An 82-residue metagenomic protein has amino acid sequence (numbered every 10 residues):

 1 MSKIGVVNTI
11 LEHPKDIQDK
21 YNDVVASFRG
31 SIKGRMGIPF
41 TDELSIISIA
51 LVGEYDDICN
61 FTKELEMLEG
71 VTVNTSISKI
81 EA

Functional and structural regions predicted by a protein language model:
M1-A82: Long, contiguous binding/interaction regions
